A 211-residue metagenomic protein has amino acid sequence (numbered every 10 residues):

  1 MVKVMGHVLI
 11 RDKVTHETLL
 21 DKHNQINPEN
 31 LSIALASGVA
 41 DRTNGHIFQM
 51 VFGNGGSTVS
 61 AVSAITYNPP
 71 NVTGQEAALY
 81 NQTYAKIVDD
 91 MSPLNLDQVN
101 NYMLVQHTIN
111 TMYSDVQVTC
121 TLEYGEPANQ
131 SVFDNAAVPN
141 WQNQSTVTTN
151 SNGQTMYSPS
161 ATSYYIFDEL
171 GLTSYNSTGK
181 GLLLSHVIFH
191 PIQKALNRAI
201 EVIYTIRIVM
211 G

Functional and structural regions predicted by a protein language model:
M1-F167, Y175-G211: Small cysteine-rich, disulfide-bonded extracellular modules of the LU/uPAR three-finger superfamily and closely related
